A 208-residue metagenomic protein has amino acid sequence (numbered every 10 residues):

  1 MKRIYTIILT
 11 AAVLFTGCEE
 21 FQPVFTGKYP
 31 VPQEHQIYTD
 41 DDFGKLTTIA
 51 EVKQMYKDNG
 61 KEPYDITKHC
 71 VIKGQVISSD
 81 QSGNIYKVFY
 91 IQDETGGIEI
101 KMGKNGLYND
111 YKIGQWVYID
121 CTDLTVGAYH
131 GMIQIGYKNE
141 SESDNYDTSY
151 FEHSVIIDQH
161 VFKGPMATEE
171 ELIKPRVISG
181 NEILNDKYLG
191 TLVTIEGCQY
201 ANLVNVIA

Functional and structural regions predicted by a protein language model:
K2-L9: Sec-dependent signal peptide recognition, specifically the positively charged N-region followed immediately by
L14-G17: C-terminal motif of bacterial Sec signal peptides marking the signal peptidase cleavage site
E19-Y86, Y90-A208: OB-fold nucleic-acid-binding modules
